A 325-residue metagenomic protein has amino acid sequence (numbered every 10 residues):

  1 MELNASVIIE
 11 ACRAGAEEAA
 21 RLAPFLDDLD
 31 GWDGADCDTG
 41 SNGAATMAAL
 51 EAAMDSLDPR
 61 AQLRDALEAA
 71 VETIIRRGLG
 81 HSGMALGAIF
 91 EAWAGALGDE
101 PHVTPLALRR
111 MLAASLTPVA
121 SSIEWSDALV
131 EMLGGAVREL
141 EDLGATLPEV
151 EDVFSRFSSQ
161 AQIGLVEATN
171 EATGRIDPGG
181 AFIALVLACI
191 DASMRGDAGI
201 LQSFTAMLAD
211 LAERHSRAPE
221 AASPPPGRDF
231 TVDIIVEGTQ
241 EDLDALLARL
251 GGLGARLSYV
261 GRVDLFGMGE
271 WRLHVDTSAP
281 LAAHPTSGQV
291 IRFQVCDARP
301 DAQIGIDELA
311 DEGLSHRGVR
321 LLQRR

Functional and structural regions predicted by a protein language model:
M1-R325: N-terminal loops that bind phosphate or other acidic moieties and the adjacent beta-alpha structural core
